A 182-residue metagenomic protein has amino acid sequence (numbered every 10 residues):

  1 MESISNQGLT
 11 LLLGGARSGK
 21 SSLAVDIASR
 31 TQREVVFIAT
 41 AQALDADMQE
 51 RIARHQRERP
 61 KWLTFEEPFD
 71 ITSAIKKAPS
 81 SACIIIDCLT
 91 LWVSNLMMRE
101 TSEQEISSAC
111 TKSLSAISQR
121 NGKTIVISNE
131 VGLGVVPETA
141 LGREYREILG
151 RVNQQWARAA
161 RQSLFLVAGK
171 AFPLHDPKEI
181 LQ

Functional and structural regions predicted by a protein language model:
M1-I4: Pre-Walker A adenine-sensing motif
N6, T10-A78: Conserved P-loop
T10-L13, I38, T90, C110 (+1 more regions): Flexible, compositionally biased loop and terminal segments
L11, I85, I125-I127: Structural motif
A24, H55, I85, N129 (+1 more regions): Residue-level signal for inorganic ion chemistry
V35, I84, Q162-F165: Short, well-ordered beta-strand core segments
W62-S108: Helix-adjacent hinge/juxtasegments
V93-Q182: Replace "adjacent to P-loop NTPase cores in ATP/GTP-dependent enzymes" with "adjacent to NTP-binding cores
